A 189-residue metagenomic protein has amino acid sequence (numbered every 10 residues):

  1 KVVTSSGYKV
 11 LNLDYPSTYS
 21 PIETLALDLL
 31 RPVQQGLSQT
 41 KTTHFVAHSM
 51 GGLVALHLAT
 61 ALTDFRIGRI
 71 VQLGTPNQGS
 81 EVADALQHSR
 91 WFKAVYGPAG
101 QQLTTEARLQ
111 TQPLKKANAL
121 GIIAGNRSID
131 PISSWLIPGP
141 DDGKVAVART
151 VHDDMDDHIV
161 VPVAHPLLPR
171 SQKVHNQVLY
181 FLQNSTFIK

Functional and structural regions predicted by a protein language model:
V3-L13, I22-A117, I137: Serine-dependent carboxylesterase/thioesterase catalytic core of lipase-like alpha/beta-hydrolase/SGNH enzymes
V10, Y15-S17, K189: Intrinsically disordered, low-complexity regions enriched in small/polar residues
Y15-S20, P162-P166: Histidine-bearing beta->alpha loop at or near hydrolase active sites
Y19-E23, P169-Q172: Soluble non-cytosolic domains of exported or imported proteins
K115-K189: C-terminal catalytic-base region of ester-bond hydrolases, centering on the histidine of the charge-relay
